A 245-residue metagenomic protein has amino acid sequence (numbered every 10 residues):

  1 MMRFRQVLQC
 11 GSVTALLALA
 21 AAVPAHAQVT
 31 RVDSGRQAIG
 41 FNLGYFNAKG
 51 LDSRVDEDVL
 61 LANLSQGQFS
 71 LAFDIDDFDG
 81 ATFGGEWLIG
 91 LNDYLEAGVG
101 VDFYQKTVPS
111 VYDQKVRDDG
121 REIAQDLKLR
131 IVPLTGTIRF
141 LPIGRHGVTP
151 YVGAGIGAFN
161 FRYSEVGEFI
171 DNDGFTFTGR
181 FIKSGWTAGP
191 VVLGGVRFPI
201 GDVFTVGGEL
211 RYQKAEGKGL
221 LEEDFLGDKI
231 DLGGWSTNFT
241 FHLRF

Functional and structural regions predicted by a protein language model:
M1-G35: Cleavable N-terminal export/targeting peptides
H26-I89, S236-F245: Short glycine/proline- and aromatic-enriched beta-strand/turn motifs that initiate or cap beta-hairpins
V32, K106, V192, R197-F245: Predominantly the C-terminal beta-signal and adjacent terminal strand-loop region of outer-membrane beta-barrel
F41-L43, G85-L91, V101, L134-F140 (+4 more regions): Residues on the lipid-exposed face of transmembrane beta-strands in outer-membrane beta-barrel proteins
A48-F78, F103-P133, F159-T187, A215-S236: Extracellular/periplasm-exposed beta-strand and loop segments of Gram-negative cell-envelope proteins, dominated by
Y94-A97, H146-V148, D202-V206: Repeated loop/turn-to-beta-strand initiation elements of outer-membrane beta-barrel proteins
Q125-K128, I138-R145: Helix-adjacent hinge/juxtasegments
